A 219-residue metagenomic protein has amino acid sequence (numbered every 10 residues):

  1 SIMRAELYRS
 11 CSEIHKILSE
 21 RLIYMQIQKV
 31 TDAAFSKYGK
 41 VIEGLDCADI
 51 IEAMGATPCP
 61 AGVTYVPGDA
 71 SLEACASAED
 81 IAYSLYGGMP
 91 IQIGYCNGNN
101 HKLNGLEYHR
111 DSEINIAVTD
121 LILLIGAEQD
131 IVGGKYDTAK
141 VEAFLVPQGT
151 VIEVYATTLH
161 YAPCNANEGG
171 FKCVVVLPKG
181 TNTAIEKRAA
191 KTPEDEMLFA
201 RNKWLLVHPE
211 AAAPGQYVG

Functional and structural regions predicted by a protein language model:
S1-Y24: Short, Lys/Arg-enriched N-terminal segments with co-localized hydrophobic residues within the first ~10-30 amino acids
M25-Q148, A162-G170, V174-G219: Active-site region of the double-stranded beta-helix
T150-I152, T157-Y161: Histidine-centered metal-chelating micro-motifs
